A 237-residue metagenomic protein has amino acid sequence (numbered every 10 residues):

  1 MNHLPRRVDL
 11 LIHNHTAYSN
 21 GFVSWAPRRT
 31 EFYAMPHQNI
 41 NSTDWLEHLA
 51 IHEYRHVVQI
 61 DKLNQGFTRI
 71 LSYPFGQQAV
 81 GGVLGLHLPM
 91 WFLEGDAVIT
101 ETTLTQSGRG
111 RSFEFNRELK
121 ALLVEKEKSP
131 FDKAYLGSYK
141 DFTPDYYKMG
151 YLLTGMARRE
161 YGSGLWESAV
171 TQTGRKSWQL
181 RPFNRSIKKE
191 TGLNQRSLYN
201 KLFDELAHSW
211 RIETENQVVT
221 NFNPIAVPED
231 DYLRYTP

Functional and structural regions predicted by a protein language model:
M1-V83, P89: Juxtacatalytic substrate-recognition/specificity segment
R6-V8, L165, Q195: Secondary-structure boundary/capping signal
H37-R55, Y147-A157, K201-N223: Hydrophobic transmembrane alpha-helix bundles
H87-G110, E114, K120-G192: Active-site-proximal alpha-helical
D141, S168-P237: Beta/coil-rich, acidic/histidine-enriched accessory regions frequently appended to metallopeptidases
